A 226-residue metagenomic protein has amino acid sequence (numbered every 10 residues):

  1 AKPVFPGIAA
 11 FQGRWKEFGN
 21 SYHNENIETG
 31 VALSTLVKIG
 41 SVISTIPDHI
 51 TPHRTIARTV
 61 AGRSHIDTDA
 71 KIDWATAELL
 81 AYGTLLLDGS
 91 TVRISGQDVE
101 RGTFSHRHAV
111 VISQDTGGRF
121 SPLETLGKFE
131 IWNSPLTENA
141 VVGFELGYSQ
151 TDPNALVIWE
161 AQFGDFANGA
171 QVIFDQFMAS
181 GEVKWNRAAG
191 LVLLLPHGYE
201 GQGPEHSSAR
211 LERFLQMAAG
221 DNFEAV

Functional and structural regions predicted by a protein language model:
A1-V226: Flexible, glycine-rich loop/tail regions that form catalytic "lids" or insertion modules at the edges of active sites
